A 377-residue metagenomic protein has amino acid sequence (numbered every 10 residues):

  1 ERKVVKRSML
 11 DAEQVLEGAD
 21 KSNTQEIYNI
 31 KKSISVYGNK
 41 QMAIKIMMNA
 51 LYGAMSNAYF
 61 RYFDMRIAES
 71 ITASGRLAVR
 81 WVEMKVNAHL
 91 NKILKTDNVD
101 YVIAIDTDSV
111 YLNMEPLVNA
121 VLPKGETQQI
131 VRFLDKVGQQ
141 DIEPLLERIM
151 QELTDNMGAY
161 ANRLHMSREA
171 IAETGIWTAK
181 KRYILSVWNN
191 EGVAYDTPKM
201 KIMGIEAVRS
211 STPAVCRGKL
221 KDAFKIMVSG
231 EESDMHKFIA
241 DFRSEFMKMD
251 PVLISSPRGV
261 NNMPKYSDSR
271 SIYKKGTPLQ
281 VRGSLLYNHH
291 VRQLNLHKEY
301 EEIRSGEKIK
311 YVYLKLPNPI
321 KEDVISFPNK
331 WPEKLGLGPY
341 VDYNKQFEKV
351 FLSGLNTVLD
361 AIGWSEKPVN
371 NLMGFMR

Functional and structural regions predicted by a protein language model:
E1, S8-D11, M47, L51-A54: Function-dense linear segments that define catalytic or interfacial modules in macromolecule-processing proteins
K6-M9, E83: A structural signal for well-ordered alpha-helices, especially hydrophobic packing surfaces of coiled-coils
E13-V36, K40-M47, D64, T72-R76 (+2 more regions): DNA-dependent DNA polymerase catalytic subunits
L51-N57, E115-V118: Short connector loops/turns at beta-strand edges and beta->alpha or beta->beta junctions
A58-S70: Short, conserved non-catalytic motifs in the polymerase core
